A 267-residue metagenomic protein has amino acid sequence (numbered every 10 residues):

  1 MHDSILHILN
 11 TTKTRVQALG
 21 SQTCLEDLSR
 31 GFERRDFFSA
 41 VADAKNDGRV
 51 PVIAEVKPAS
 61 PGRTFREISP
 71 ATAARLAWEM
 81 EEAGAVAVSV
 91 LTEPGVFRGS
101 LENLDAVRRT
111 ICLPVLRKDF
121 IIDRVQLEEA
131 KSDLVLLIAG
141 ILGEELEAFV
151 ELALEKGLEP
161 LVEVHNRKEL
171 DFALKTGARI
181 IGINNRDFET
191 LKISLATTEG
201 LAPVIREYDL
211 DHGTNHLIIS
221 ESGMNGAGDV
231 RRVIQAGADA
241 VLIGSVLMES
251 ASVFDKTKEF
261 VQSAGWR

Functional and structural regions predicted by a protein language model:
M1-E67: An N-cap/entry alpha-helix motif that binds or orients negatively charged groups
I8, A54, M80, V88 (+7 more regions): Conserved, mostly hydrophobic/aromatic
V52-V56, V88-V90, V115-K118, V135-L137 (+4 more regions): Hydrophobic faces of well-ordered beta-strands that scaffold small-molecule active sites in alpha/beta enzyme cores
K57-P61, E93, F120, G140 (+4 more regions): Active-site beta-loop-alpha junctions enriched in small/polar residues
G62-E155, L161, E169, T198-L201: N-terminal active-site wall of soluble small-molecule enzyme domains
I122-S132, H165-G177, T214-N215, S220-I243 (+2 more regions): Catalytic cores of alpha/beta
D133-E147, I183-L191, A236-T257: Glycine-rich phosphate-binding active-site loops on the catalytic face of alpha/beta enzymes
L195-I205, L247-R267: C-terminal helical cap(s) of enzyme catalytic domains, especially alpha/beta-barrels
